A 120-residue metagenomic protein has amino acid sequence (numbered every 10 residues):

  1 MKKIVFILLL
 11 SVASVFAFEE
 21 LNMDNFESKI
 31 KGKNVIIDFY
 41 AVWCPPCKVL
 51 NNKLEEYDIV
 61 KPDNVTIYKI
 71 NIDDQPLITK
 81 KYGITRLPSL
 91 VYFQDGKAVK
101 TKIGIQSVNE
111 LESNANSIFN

Functional and structural regions predicted by a protein language model:
I4-F16: Sec-dependent N-terminal signal peptides
F18-K33: A short beta-strand-turn-helix
I30-V42, V91: Short active-site neighborhood of thiol/selenol oxidoreductases, capturing the structured segment around
P46-K61: Typically the conserved alpha-helix immediately C-terminal to a functionally engaged Cys/Sec in thioredoxin-like
I72-K81: Structural microenvironment flanking redox-active thiols in thiol-disulfide oxidoreductases
Y82-V91: Structural micro-motif
Y92-N120: Non-catalytic, surface beta->alpha helical segment in thiol-disulfide oxidoreductase systems
